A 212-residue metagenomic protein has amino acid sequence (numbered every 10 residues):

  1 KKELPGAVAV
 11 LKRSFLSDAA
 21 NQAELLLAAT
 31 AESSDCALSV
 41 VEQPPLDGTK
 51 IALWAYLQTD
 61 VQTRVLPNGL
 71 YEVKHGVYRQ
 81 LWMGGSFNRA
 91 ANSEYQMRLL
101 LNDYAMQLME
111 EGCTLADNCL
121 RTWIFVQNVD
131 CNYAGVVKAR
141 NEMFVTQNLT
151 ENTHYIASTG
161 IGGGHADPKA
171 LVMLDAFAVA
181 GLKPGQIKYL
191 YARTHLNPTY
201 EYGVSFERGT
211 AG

Functional and structural regions predicted by a protein language model:
K1-G212: N-terminal presequence-like segments and the immediate start of the first folded domain
